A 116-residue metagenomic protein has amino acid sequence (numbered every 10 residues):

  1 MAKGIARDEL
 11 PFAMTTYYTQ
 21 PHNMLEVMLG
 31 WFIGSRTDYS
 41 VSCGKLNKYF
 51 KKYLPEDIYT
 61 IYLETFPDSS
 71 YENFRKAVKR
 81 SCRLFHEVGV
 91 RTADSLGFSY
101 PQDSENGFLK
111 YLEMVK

Functional and structural regions predicted by a protein language model:
M1-K116: Conserved nucleotidyltransferase catalytic core and NTase-mimicking acidic/glycine-rich helix/loop elements in nucleic
